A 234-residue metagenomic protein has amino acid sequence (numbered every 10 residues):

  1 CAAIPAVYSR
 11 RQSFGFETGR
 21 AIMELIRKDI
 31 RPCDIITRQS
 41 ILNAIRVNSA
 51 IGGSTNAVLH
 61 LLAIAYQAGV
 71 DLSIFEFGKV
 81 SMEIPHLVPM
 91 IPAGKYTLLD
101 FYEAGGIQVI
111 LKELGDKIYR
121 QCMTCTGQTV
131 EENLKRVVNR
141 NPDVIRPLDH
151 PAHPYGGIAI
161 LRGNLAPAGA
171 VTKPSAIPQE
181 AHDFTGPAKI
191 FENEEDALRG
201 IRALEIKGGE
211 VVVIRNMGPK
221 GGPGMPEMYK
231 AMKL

Functional and structural regions predicted by a protein language model:
C1-L234: Catalytic or ion-coupling anion/metal-binding cores of large enzyme and transporter domains
